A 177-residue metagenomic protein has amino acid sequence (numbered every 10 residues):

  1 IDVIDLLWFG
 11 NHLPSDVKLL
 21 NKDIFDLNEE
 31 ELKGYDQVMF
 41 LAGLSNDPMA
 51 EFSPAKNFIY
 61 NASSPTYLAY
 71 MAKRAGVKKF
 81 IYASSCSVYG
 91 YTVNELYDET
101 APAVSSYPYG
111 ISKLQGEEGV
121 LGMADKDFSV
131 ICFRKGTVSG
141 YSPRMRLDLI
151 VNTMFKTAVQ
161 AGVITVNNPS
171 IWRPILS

Functional and structural regions predicted by a protein language model:
I1-Q37: N-terminal Rossmann/SDR dinucleotide-binding element
I4, V38-L41, F80-C86, G90 (+1 more regions): SDR active-site strand-loop-helix element
L13-S15, P48-K56, Y91-E95, P143-R144: Conserved catalytic-core motifs of eukaryotic protein kinase domains, centered on the activation segment
I24-Y60: NAD(P)H-binding glycine-rich loop region in Rossmannoid oxidoreductase-like domains and their noncatalytic homologs
T66-P108: Conserved Rossmann-fold NAD(P)-dependent oxidoreductase catalytic core, especially the SDR/UDP-sugar
S112: Active-site helix of classical SDR
E118-I175: NAD(P)-dependent short-chain dehydrogenase/reductase
